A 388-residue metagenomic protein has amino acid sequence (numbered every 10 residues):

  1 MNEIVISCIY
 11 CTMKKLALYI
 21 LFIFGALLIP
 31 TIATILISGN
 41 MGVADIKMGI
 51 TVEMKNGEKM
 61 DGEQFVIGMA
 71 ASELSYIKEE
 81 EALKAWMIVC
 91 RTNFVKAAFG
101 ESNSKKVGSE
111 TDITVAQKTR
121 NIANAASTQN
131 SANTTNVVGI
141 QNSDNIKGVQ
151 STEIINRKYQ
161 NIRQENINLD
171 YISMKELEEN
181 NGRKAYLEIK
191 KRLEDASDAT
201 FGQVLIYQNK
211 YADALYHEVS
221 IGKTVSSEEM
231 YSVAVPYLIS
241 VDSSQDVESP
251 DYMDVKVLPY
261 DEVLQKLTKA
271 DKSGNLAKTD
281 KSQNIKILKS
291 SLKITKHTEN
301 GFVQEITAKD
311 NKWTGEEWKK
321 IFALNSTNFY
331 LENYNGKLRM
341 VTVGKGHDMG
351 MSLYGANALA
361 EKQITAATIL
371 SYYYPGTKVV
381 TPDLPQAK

Functional and structural regions predicted by a protein language model:
N2-K388: Conserved, single-site charged/polar hotspot
